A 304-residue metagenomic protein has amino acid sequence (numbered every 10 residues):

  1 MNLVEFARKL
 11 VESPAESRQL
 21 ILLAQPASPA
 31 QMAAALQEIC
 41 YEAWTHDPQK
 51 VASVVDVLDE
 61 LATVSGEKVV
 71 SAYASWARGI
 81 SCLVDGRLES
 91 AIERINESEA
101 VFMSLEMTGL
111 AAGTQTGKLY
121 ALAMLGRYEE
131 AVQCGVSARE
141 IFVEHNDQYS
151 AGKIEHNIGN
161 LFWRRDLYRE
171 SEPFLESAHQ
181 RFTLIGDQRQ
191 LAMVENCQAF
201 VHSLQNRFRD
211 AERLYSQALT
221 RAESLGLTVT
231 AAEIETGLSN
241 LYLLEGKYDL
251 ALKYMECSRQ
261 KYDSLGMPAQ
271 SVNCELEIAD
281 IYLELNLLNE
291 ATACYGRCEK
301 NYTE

Functional and structural regions predicted by a protein language model:
M1-S90, E97-T108: Flexible inter-repeat linkers and adjacent short helices within tandem amphipathic alpha-helical repeat scaffolds
N2-L3, A33-H46, A72-R87, L110-R127 (+4 more regions): Tandem amphipathic alpha-helical repeat scaffolds
V4-P26, W163, H179, S203 (+3 more regions): Short, Lys/Arg-rich amphipathic segments at extreme N-termini
E5, L20-P26, S65, E106-G109 (+6 more regions): Extended alpha-helical scaffold regions
P26-A30, P48, K68, T108 (+8 more regions): Inter-repeat boundary and helix-capping residues of tandem alpha-helical solenoids
D56-T63, E97-M107, V136-D147, E176-D187 (+3 more regions): Amphipathic alpha-helical segments of tetratricopeptide repeats
F200-E304: Helix-coil-helix junctions within alpha-helical repeat/solenoid scaffolds
